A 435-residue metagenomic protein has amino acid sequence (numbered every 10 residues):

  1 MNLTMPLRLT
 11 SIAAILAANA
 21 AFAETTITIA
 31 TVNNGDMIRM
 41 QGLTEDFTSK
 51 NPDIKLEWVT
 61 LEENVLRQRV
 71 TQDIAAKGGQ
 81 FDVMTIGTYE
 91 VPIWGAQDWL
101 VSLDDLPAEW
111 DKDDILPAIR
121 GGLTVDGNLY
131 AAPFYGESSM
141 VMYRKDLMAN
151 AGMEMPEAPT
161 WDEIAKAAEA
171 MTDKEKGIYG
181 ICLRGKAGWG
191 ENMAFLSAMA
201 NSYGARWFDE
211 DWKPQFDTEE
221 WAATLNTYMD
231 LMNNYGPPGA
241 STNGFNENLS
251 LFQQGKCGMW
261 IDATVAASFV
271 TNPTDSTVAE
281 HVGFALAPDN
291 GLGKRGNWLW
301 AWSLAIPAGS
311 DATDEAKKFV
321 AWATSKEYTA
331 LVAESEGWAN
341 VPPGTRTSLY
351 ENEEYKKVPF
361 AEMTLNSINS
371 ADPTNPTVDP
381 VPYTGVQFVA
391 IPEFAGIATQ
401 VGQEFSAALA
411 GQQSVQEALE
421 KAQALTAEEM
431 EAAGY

Functional and structural regions predicted by a protein language model:
E24-N34, I54-V59, D82-V83, Y130 (+2 more regions): Short, well-ordered beta-strand elements
N34-K55, M142, V401, L419: Short, polar/charged alpha-helical segment
G42-A118, G122-T124, N150-E154, P159 (+3 more regions): Extracytoplasmic "Venus flytrap"/periplasmic binding protein-like
K50, K55, A149, P373-Y435: Conserved C-terminal helix/tail region of periplasmic/extracytoplasmic solute-binding proteins
G87-S139, D162-A165, N192, A279-P288 (+1 more regions): Hinge/lid segment of periplasmic solute-binding proteins
P92, V265-A279, N290-T399: C-terminal lobe and pocket-closing loops of periplasmic/extracytoplasmic Venus-flytrap solute-binding proteins
D126, Y130-F134, S139, E163-P214 (+1 more regions): Extracytoplasmic/periplasmic solute-binding protein
A167-A170, D211-T242, G283-P288: Glycine-centered hinge/linker elements that transmit conformational signals in sensory and ligand-binding systems
